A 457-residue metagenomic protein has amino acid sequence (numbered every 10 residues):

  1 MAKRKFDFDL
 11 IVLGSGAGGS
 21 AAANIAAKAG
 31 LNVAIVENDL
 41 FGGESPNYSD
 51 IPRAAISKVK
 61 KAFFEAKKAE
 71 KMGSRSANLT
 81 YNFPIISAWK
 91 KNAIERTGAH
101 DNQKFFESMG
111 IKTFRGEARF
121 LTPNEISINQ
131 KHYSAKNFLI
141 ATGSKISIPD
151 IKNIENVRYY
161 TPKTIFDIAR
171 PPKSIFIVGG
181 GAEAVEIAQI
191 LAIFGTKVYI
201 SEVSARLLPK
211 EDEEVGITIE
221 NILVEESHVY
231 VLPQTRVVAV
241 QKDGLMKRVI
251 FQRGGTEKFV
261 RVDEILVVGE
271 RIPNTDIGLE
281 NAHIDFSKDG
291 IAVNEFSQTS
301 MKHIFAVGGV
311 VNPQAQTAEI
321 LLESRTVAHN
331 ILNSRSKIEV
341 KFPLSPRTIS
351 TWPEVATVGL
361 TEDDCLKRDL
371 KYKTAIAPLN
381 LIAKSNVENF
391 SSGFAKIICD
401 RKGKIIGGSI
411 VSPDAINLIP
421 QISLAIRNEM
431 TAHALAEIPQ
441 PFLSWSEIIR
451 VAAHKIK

Functional and structural regions predicted by a protein language model:
A2-F8, N24-L31, V36-P171, S204-L208 (+7 more regions): Glycine-rich flavin
K3-G16, P171-G181: Beta1/beta-strand and adjacent pyrophosphate-binding region of the FAD-binding site in flavoprotein oxidoreductases
I11-D39, I51-A62, S350-T361, L366-K457: Flexible, glycine-rich terminal cap/loop adjacent to redox cofactors in electron-transfer oxidoreductases
I11-L13, A118, Y133-G143, I177-V178 (+3 more regions): Short hydrophobic core segments
G19, G181-A184, I320: Catalytic nucleophile loop
D50, T142-K197, S201, Y230-V231 (+3 more regions): Glycine-rich dinucleotide-binding loop and its adjacent helix/turn
R115, N294-E295, C399-R401: Short, acidic, Ser/Thr-enriched surface-loop or helix-capping motifs
E155-P171, F259-S334: FAD-site-proximal beta/loop scaffold in flavoenzymes
